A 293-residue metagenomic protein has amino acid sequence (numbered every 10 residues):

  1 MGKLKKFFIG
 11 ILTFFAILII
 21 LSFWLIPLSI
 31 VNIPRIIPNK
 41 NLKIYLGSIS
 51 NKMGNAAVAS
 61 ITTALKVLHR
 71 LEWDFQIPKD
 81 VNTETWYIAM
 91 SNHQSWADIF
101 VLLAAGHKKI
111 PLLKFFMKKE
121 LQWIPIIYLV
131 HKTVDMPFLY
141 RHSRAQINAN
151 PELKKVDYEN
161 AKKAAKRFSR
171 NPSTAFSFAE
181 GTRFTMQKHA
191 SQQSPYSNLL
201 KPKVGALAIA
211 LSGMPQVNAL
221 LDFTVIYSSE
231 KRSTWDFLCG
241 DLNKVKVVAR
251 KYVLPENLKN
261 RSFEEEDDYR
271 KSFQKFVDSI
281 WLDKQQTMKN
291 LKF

Functional and structural regions predicted by a protein language model:
M1-Y87, H93, V101: Membrane-anchoring hydrophobic helices of lipid-metabolizing enzymes
I33, N41-I44, I49-A56, T83-N150: Catalytic core of membrane glycerolipid acyltransferases/transacylases, capturing the structured, soluble-facing
G54-A59, E120, I124, K154 (+2 more regions): A structural signal for well-ordered alpha-helical scaffolds and beta->alpha junctions
T63, V67, V101-A104, L129 (+1 more regions): Residue-level signal for well-ordered alpha-helical scaffold segments within enzymatic catalytic domains
R70-E72, L112, T133, V217: A generic structural signal for alpha->beta connector loops
D74-Q76, P137, R250: General small-molecule cofactor/ligand-binding pocket signal
N148-F293: Non-catalytic C-terminal accessory region of glycerolipid acyltransferases and related lyso-lipid remodeling enzymes
